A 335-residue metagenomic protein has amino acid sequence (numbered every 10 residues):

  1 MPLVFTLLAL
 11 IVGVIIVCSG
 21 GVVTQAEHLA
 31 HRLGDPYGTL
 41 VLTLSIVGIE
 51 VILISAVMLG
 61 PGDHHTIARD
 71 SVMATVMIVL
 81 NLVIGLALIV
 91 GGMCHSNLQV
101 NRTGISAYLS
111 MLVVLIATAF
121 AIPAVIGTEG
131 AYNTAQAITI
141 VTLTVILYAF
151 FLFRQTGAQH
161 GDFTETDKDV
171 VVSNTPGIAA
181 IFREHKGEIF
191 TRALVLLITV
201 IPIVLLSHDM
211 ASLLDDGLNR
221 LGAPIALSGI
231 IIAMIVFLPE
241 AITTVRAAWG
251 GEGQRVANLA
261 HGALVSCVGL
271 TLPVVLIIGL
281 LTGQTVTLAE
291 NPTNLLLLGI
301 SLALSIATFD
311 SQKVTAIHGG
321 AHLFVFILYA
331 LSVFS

Functional and structural regions predicted by a protein language model:
M1-S335: Hydrophobic alpha-helical segments, chiefly the membrane-spanning helices and signal/signal-anchor peptides
